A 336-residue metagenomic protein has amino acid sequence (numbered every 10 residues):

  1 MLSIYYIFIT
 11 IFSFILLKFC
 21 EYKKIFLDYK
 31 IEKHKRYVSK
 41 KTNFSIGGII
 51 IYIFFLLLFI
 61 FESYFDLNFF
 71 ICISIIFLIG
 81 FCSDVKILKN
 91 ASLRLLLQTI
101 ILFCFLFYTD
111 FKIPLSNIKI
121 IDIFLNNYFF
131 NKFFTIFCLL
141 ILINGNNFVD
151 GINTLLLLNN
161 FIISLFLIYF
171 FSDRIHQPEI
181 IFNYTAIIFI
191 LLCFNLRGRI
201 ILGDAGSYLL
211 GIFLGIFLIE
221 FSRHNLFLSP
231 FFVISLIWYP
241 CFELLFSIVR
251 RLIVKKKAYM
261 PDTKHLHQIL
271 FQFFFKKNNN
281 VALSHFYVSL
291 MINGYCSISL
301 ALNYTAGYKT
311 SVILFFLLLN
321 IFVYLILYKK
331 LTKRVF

Functional and structural regions predicted by a protein language model:
M1-C241: "…together with the soluble PPM/PP2C metallo-phosphatase catalytic core" -> "…together with the soluble PPM/PP2C
F19-F44, I87, F246-A282: Cytosolic, membrane-interface loops and tails of multi-pass inner-membrane proteins
I75-I87, A91-R94, G307-F336: Alpha-helical transmembrane segments and their immediate juxtamembrane interface regions
N90-L93, N127, G203, N280-M291 (+1 more regions): Membrane-interface starts of transmembrane alpha-helices
L226-F231, I248, M260-P261, K309-I313: Extended hydrophobic-aromatic, low-complexity segments
F242-V254, V323, L327-T332: Membrane-helix cytosolic exit motif
Q272-Y295, N303: Alpha-helical transmembrane segments of integral membrane proteins, especially multi-pass inner/plasma-membrane
S297-K309: Juxtamembrane "helix exit" motif at the C-terminal ends of alpha-helical transmembrane segments in multi-pass membrane
